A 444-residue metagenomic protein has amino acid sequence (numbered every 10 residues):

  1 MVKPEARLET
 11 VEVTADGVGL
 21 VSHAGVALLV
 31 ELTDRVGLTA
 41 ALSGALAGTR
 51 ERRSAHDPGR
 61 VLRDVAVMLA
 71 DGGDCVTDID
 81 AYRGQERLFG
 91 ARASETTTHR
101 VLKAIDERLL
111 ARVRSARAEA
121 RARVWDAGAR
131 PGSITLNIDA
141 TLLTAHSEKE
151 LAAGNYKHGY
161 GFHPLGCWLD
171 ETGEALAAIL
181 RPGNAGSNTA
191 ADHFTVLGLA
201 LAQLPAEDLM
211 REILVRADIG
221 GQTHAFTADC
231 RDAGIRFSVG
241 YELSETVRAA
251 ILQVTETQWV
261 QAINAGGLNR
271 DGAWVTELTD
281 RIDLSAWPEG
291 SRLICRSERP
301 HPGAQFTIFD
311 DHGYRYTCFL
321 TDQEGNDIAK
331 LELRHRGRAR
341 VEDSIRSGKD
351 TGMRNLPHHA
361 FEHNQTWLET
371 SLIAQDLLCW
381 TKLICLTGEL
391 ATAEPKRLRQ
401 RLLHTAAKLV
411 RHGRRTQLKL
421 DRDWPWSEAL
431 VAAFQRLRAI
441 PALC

Functional and structural regions predicted by a protein language model:
M1-G161, G166-G186, A191-E207, K382 (+1 more regions): Dynamic "connector" segments at or just before major functional cores
M1-V11, A15, R236-K349, A432-C444: An anionic, glycine-rich sequence signature occurring as long contiguous blocks
L32, D64-V65, V76-I79, S94 (+9 more regions): Short, conserved catalytic/metal-binding motifs centered on acidic residues
L32, I79, I328-T381: Short amphipathic alpha-helical "interface-anchor" segments enriched in bulky aromatics
F89, L143-A145, E174, N184-S187 (+8 more regions): Flexible loop/turn segments at secondary-structure boundaries
E150-G154, D229-I235, L252-Q258: Short secondary-structure boundary/capping segments
S187-T246: Domain-level cores of phosphate- or acyl-group-handling catalytic modules
R354-L430: Basic, amphipathic alpha-helical segments enriched in Lys/Arg and hydrophobic/aromatic residues
